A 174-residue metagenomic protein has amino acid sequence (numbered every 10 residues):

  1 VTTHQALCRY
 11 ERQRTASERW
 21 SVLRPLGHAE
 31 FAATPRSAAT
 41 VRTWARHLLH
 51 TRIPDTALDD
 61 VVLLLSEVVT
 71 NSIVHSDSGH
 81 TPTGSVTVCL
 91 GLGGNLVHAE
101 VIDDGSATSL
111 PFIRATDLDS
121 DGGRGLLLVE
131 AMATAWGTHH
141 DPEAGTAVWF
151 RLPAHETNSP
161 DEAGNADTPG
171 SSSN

Functional and structural regions predicted by a protein language model:
V1-H28, I73-N174: Conserved beta-strand-loop-beta-strand hairpin that lines the nucleotide-binding pocket of ATP/GTP-utilizing enzymes
A16-D59: Helix-loop-beta hinge of the Bergerat
A39-R46, V62, S66, G122 (+2 more regions): Conserved terminal C-lobe alpha helix of the protein kinase catalytic domain
T56-H80: Conserved ATP-binding N-box helix of the HATPase_c
